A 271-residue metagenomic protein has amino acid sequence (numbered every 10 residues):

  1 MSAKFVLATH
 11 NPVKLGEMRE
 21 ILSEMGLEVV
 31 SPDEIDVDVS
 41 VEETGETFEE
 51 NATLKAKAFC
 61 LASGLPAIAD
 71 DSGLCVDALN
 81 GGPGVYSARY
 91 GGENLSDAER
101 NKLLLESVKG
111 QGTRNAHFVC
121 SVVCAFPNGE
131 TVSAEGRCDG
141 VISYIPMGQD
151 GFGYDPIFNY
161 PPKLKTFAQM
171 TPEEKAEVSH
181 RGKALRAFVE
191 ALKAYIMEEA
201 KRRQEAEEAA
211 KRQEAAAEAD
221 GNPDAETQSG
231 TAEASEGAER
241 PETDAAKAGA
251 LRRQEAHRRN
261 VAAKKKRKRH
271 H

Functional and structural regions predicted by a protein language model:
S2-V6, P12-E214, E218-D220: Anionic-ligand binding patches
I21-S23, A219-G221, A225, A232 (+1 more regions): Glycine-rich phosphate-binding loop of ATP-dependent small-molecule kinases
I35, A98, A217-G221, P241 (+2 more regions): Intrinsic disorder/low-complexity signature
A209-A225, R240-T243, L251: Terminal non-globular linear segments
T227-H271: Long, low-complexity, intrinsically disordered segments
